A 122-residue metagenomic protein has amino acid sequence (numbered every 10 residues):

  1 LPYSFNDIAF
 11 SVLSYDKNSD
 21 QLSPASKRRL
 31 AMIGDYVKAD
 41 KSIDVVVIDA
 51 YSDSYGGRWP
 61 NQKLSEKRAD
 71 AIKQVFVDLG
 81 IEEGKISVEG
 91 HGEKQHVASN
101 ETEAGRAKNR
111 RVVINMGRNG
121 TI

Functional and structural regions predicted by a protein language model:
L1-V45, R118-I122: Periplasmic peptidoglycan-binding/tethering modules of Gram-negative envelope proteins
S23-K27, K38, D49-I122: Periplasmic OmpA-like peptidoglycan-binding domain that tethers envelope proteins to the cell wall
